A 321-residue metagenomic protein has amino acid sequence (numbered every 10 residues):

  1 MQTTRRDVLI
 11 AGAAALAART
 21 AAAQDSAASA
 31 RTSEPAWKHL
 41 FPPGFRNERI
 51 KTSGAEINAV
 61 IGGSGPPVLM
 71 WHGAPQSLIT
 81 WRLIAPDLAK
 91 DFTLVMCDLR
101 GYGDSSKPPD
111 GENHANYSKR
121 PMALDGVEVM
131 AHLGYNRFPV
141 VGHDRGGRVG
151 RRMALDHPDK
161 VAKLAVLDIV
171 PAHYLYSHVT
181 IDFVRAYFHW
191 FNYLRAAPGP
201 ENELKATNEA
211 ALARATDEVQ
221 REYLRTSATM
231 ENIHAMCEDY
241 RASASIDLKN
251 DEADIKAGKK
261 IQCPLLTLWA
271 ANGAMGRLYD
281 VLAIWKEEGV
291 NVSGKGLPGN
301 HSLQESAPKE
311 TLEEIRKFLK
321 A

Functional and structural regions predicted by a protein language model:
Q2, D7-D25: N-terminal export signals
G12, G126, T311, I315: Hydrophobic "lid"/C-terminal helical patch of Rossmann-like NAD(P)-dependent dehydrogenase/epimerase domains
S29-N47, G54-I57, S64-P67, T80 (+5 more regions): Flexible "cap/lid" subdomain of the alpha/beta-hydrolase fold that forms the substrate-access gate
G73-Q76: Active-site glycine-rich loops that stabilize anionic/oxyanionic intermediates across multiple enzyme folds
T80-T93: Short amphipathic alpha-helix adjacent to the substrate-entry channel of hydrolases
L83-I84, V281, E310: A short acidic, amphipathic alpha-helical/loop segment
